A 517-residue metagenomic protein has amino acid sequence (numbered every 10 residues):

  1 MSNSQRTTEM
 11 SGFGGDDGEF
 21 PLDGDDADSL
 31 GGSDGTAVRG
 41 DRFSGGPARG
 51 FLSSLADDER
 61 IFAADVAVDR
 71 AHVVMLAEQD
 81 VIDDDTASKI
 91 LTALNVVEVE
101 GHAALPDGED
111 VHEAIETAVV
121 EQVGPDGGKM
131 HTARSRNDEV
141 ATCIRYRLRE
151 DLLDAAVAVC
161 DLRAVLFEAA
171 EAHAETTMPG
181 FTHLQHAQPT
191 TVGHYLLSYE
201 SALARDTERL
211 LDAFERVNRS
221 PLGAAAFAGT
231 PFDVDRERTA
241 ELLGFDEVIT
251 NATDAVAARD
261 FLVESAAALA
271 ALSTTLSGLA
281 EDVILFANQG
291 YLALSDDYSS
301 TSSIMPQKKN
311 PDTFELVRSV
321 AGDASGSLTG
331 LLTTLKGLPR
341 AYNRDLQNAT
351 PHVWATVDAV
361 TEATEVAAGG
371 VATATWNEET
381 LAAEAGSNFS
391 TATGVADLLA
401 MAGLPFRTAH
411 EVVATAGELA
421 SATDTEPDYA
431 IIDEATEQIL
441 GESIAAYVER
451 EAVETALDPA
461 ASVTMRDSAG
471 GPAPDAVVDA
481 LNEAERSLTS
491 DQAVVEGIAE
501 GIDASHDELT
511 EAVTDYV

Functional and structural regions predicted by a protein language model:
S2-L197, A204-T207, I439-S468, P474 (+1 more regions): A helix-coil-helix interface module used to build multimeric assemblies and to scaffold catalytic/cofactor sites
N3-V68, Q307-F314, S319-V517: Glycine-rich cofactor/substrate-binding loops
H72-I82, H194-S198, F261-A271, V395-G403: Short, well-ordered beta-strand elements within core beta-sheets of diverse protein domains
V74, E78, V99-H102, G124 (+19 more regions): Charged/polar positions within long, soluble alpha-helices
D84-T86, A103-E109, T176, F214-R219 (+6 more regions): Flexible, glycine/charged-enriched surface loops at secondary-structure junctions
A114-T117, E121-P125, K129, Q188-T334: Internal glycine-rich alpha/beta core junctions
L148, L152-L166, L196, L203 (+14 more regions): Amphipathic alpha-helical coiled-coil segments
